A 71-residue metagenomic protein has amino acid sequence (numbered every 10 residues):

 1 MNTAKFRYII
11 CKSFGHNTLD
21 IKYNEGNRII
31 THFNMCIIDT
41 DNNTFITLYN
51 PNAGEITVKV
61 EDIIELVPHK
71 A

Functional and structural regions predicted by a protein language model:
M1-N27, V67-A71: Short glycine-rich, low-complexity segments
K5-F6, I56-V60: Generic short amphipathic/hydrophobic targeting helices enriched at N-termini, encompassing Sec-type signal peptides
N27-R28, N52-G54: Short acidic/polar mixed-charge low-complexity motifs
I29-C36: Structural detector for short beta-strands of small beta-barrel domains
C36-I38, V58-H69: Structured surface patches comprising rigid loops and adjacent beta-strands/short helices at the edges of well-ordered
F45-N50: SH3/SH3-like beta-barrel fold
